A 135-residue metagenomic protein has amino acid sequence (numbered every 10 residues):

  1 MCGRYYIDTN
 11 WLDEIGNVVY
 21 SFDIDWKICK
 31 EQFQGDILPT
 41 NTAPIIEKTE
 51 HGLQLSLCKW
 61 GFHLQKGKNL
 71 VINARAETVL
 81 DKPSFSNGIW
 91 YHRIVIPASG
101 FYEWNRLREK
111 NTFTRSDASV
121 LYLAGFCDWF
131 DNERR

Functional and structural regions predicted by a protein language model:
M1-R135: Short linear sequence motif anchored by a di-proline
